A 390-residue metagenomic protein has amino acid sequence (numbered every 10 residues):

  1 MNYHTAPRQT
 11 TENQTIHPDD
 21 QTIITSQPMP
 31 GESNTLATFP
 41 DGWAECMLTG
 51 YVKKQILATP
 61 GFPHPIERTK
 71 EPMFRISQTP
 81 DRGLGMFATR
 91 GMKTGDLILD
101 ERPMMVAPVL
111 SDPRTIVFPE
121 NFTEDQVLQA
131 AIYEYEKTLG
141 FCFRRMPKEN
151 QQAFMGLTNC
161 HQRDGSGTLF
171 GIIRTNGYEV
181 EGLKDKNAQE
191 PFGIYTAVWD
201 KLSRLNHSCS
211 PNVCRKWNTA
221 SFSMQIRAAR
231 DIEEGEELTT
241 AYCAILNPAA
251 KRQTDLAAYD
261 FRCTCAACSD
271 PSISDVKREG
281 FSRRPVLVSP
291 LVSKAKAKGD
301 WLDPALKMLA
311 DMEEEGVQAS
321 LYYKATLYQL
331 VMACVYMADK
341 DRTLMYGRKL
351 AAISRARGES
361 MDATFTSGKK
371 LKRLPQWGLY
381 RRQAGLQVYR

Functional and structural regions predicted by a protein language model:
M1-R390: Conserved catalytic SET/PR domain of SAM-dependent protein methyltransferases, capturing the structural core that binds
